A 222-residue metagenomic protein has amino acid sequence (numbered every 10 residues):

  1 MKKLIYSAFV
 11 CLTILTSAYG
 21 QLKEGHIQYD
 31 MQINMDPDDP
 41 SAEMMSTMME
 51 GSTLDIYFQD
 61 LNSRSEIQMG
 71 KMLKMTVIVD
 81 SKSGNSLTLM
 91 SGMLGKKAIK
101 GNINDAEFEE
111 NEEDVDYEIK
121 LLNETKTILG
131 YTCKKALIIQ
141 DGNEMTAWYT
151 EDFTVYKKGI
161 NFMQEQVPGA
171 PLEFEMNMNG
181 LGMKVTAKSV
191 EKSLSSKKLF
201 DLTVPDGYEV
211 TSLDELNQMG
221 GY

Functional and structural regions predicted by a protein language model:
M1-K23, I27: Bacterial Sec-dependent N-terminal signal peptides
L22-Y222: Extended soluble regions of mature proteins
